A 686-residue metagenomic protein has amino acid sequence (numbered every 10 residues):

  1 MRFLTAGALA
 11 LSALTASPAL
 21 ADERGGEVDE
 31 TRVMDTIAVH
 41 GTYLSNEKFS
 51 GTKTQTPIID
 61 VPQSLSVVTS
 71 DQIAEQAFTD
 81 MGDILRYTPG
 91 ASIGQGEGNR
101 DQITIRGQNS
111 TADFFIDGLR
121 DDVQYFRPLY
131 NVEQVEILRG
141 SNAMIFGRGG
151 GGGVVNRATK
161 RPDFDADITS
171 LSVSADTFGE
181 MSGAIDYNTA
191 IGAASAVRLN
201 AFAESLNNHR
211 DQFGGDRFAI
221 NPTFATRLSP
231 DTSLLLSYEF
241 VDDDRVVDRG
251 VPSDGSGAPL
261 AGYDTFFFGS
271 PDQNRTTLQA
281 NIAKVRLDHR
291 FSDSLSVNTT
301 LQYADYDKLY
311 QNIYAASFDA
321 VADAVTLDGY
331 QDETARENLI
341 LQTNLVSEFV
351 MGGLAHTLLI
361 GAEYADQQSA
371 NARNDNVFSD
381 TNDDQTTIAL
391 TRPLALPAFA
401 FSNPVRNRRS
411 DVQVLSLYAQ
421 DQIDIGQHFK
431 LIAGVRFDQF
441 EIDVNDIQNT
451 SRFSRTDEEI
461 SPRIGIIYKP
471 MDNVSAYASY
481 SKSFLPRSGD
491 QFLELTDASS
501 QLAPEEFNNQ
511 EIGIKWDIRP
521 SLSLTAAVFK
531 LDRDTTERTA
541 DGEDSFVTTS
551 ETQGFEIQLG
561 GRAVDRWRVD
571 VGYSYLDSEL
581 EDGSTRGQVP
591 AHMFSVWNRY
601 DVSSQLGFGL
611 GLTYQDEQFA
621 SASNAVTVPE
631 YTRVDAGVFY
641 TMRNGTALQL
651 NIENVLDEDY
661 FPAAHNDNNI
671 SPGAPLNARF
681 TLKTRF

Functional and structural regions predicted by a protein language model:
A13, E30-A166, I512: Acidic, small-polar-rich N-terminal luminal/periplasmic segments of exported/outer-membrane proteins
V28, A527-D532, F546-S623, N644 (+2 more regions): Gram-negative outer-membrane beta-barrel transporters
Y130-E133, M144-P222, L228-T232, N281 (+1 more regions): Outer-membrane beta-barrel translocator/receptor signature
R148, T552-Q553, E653, E658-F686: C-terminal beta-signal and terminal closure region of outer-membrane beta-barrel proteins
E204-N208, I220-R290, Y303-R336, T381-R406 (+2 more regions): Acidic/polar loop-and-plug regions of large Gram-negative outer-membrane beta-barrel proteins
D244-A258, Q368-A370, E441, I466-E511 (+4 more regions): Surface-exposed extracellular loop regions of Gram-negative outer-membrane beta-barrel proteins, predominantly
D288-Q302, Y306-N312, K469, A476-Y477 (+2 more regions): Membrane-embedded beta-barrel scaffold of Gram-negative outer-membrane proteins
D307, A355, L359-P470, D497: Signature of Gram-negative outer-membrane beta-barrel scaffolds
